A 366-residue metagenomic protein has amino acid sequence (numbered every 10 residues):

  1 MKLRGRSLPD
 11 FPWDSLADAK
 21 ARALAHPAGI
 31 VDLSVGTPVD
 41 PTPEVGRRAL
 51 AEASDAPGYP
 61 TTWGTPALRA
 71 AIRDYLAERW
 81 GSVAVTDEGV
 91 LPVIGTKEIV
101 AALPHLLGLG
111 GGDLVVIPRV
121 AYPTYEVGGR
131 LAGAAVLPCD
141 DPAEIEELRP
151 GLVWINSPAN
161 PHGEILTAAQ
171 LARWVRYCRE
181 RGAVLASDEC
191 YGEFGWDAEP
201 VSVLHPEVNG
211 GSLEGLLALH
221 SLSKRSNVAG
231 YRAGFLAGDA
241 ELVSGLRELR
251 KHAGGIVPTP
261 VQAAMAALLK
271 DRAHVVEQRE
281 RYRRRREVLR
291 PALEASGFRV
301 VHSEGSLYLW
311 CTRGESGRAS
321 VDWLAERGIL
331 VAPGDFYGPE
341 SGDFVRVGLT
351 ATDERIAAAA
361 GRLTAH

Functional and structural regions predicted by a protein language model:
K2-G95, L269: N-terminal small-domain helix-loop-helix segment of the aminotransferase-like
A23-H26, A132, Y177-R181, S296 (+1 more regions): Helix C-cap/helix->beta junction micro-motif
A56-Y177, G192-G211, L217: Conserved core of the PLP fold type I
I117, P138, S187, V331-P333: Hydrophobic residues in well-ordered beta-strands that form the structural core
V208-R283, H366: Conserved core segment of the aminotransferase class I/II
Q262, A266, Y282-R290, V300-T312 (+1 more regions): Conserved glycine-rich beta-strand-loop-beta hairpin in the small C-terminal domain of fold type I
E326-V331, Y337-H366: PLP-dependent enzyme catalytic core of the Aspartate aminotransferase-like
